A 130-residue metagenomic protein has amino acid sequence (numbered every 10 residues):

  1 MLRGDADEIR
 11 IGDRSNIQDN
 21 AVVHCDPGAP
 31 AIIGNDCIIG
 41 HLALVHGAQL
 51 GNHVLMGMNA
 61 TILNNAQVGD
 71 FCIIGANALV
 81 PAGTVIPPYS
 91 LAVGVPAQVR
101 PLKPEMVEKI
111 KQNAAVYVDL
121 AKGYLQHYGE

Functional and structural regions predicted by a protein language model:
M1-C25: A positional/architectural concept
D5, N20, P30-I33, G40-E130: Glycine-rich hexapeptide-repeat left-handed beta-helix
